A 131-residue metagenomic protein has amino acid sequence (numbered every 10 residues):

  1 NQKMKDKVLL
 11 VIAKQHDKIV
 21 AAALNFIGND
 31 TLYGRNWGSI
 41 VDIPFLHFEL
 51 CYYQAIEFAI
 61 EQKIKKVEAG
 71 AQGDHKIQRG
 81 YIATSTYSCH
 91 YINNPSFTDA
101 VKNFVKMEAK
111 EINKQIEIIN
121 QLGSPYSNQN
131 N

Functional and structural regions predicted by a protein language model:
N1-P44, K106, G123-N131: A conserved beta-strand-loop-helix scaffold within acyl/acetyltransferase catalytic domains
A13, A21-A23, A55, A59 (+4 more regions): A sequence-composition feature that detects small, non-aromatic residues
N29-P95: Acyl-donor binding region in acyl/amide transferases
K66, Q72-N131: Terminal substrate-recognition subdomain of acyl/acetyltransferases
